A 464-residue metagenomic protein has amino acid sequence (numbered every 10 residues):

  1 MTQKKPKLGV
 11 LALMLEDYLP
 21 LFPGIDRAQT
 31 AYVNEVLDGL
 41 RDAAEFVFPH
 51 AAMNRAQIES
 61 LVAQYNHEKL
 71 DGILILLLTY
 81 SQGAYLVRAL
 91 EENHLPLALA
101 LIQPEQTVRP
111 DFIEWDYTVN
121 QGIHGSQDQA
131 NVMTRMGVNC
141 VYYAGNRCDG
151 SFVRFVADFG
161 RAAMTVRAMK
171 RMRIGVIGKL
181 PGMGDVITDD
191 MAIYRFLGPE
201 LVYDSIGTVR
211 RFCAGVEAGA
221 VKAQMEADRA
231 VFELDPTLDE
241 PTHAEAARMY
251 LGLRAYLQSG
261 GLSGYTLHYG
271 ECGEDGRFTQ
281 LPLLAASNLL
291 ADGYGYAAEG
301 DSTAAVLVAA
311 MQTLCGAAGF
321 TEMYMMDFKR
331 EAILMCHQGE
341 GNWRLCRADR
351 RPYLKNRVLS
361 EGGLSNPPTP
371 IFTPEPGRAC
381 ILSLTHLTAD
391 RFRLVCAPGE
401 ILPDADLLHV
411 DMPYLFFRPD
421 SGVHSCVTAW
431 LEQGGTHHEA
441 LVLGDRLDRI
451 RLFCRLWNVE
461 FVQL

Functional and structural regions predicted by a protein language model:
M1-A52, G184-L234: N-terminal glycine-rich anion-binding loop in soluble enzyme alpha/beta folds
I58-L70, V87-A89, Y250-S259: Short, well-structured alpha-helical segments in soluble
L70-T79, A98-A100, L262-H268: Periplasmic-binding protein-like
R88-E114, V119-G125, L289-G300: Short, acidic/small-residue loops that bind anionic groups at enzyme active sites
V108-R161, T313-G341: Short, glycine-/small-residue-rich phosphate/pyrophosphate-handling segment
D149-G150, A157-F278: A charged, amphipathic alpha-helical module
G293-D406: C-terminal catalytic subdomain
G362-L464: Extended hydrophobic packing segments that form well-structured cores
